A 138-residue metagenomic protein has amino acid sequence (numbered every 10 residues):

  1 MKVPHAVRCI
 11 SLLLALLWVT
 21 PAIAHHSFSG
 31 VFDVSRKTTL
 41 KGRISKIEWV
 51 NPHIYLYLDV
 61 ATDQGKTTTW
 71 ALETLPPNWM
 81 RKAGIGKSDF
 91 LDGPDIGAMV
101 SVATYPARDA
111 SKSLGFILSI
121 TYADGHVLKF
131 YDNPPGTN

Functional and structural regions predicted by a protein language model:
M1-S11: Bacterial N-terminal signal peptides that target proteins for export
S11-L12, A22: Cleavable N-terminal signal peptides
I23-T38: Short boundary/loop segments of OB/S1/cold-shock single-stranded nucleic-acid-binding domains
L40-I44, M99: Conserved hydrophobic positions within beta-strands
V50-V60: Short aromatic-glycine-enriched beta-strand elements
K82-S101: Short nucleic-acid-contacting surface segments enriched for D/E, G, S/T with interspersed K/R
Y105-N133: OB-fold/S1-family single-stranded nucleic acid-binding modules
